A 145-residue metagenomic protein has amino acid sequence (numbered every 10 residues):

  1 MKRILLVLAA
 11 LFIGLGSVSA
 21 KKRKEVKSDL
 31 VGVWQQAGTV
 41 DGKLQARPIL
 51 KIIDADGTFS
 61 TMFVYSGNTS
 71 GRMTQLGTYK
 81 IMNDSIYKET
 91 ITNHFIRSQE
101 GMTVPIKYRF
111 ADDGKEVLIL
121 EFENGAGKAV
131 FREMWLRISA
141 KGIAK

Functional and structural regions predicted by a protein language model:
M1-I4: Positively charged n-region of N-terminal signal peptides that target proteins for export
L6, L15-T74, K88-K145: Lipid interaction determinants
L11-F12: Repetitive helical segments and hydrophobic/amphipathic motifs
